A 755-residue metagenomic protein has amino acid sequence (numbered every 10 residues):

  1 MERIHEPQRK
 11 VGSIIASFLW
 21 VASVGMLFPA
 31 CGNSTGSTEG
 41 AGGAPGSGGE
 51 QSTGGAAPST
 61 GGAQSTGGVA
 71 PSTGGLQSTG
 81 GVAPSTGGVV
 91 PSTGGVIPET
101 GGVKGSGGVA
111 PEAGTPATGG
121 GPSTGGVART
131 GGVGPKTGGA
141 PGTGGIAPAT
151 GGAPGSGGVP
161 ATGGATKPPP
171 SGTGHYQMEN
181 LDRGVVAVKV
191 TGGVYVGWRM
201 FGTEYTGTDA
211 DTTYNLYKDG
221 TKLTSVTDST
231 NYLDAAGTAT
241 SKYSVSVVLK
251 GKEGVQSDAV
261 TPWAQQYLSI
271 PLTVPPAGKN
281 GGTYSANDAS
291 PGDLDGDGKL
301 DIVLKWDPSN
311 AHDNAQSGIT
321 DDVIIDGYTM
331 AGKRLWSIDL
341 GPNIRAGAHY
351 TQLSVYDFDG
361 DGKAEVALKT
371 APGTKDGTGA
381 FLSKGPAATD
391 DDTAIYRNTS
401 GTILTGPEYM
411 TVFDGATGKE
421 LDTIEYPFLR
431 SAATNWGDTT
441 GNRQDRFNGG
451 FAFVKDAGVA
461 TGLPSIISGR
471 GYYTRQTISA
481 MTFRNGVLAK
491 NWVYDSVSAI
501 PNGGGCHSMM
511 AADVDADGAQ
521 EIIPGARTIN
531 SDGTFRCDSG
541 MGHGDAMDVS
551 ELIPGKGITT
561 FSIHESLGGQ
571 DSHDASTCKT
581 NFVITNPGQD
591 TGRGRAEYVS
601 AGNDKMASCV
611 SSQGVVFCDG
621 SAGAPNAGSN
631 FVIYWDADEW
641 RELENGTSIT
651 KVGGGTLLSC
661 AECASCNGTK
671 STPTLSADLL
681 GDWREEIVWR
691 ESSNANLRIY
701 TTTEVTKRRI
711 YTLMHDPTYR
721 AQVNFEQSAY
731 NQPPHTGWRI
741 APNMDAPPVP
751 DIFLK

Functional and structural regions predicted by a protein language model:
M1-S13: N-terminal secretory signal peptides that target proteins for export/translocation
A16-F28: Bacterial N-terminal signal peptides
M26-S171: Ser/Thr-rich, Pro/Gly/Ala-heavy low-complexity intrinsically disordered linkers and tails of secreted extracellular
P170-T173, M178-D182, T203-G207, T221 (+2 more regions): Beta-propeller-forming repeat regions
R183, G192-V196: Structural beta-strand segments of beta-rich domains
V188-G192, V226: Short, ordered beta-strand-loop transition motifs
F201-Y217: Solvent-exposed loop/turn segments flanking beta-strands in beta-repeat/beta-sandwich domains
